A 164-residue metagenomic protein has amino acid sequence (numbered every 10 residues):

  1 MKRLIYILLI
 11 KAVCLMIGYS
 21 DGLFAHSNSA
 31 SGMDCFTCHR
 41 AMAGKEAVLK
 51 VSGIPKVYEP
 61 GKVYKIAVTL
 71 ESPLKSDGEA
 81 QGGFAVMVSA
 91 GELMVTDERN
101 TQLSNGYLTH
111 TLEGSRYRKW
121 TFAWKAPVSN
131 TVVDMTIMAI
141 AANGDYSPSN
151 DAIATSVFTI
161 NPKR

Functional and structural regions predicted by a protein language model:
M1-K2: N-terminal secretory signal peptides that target proteins for export/translocation
I5-I7, K11-R164: Sequence context surrounding c-type heme c attachment/ligation sites in exported
